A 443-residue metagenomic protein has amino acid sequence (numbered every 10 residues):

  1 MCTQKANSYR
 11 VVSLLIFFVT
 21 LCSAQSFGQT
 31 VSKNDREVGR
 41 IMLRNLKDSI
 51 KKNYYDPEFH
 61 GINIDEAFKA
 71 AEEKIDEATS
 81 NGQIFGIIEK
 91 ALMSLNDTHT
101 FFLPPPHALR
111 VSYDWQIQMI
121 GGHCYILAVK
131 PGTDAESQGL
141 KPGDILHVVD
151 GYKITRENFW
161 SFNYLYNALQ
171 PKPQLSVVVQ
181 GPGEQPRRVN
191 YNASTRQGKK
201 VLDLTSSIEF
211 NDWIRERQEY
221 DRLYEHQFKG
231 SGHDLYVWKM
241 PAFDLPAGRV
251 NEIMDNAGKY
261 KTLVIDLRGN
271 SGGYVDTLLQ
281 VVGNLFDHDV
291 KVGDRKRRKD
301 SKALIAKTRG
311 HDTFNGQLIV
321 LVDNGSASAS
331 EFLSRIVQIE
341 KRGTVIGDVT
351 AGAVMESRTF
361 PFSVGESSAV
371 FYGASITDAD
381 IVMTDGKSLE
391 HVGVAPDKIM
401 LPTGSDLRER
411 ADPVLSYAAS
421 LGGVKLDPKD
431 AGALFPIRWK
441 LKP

Functional and structural regions predicted by a protein language model:
C2-S13: Bacterial N-terminal signal peptides that target proteins for export
V12-S23: Bacterial N-terminal signal peptides
A24-T30: Boundary at the C-terminal end of the N-terminal hydrophobic targeting segment
D35-F59: Mature N-terminal segment immediately following signal peptide/propeptide cleavage in secreted/periplasmic
P57-C124, Q174, G183-F228, D427-W439: Extended, small/polar residue-biased N-terminal targeting/export presequences and adjacent propeptide/linker tracts
H107-R156, L245: PDZ/PDZ-like domain segments forming the peptide/carboxylate-binding groove, activating on the N-terminal beta-strands
A135-W160, V264-D266, V337-E340, V345 (+1 more regions): Conserved PDZ fold ligand-binding element
K172-P173, V178-E366: Cleft-lining beta-strand/loop regions that shape enzyme active-site pockets
